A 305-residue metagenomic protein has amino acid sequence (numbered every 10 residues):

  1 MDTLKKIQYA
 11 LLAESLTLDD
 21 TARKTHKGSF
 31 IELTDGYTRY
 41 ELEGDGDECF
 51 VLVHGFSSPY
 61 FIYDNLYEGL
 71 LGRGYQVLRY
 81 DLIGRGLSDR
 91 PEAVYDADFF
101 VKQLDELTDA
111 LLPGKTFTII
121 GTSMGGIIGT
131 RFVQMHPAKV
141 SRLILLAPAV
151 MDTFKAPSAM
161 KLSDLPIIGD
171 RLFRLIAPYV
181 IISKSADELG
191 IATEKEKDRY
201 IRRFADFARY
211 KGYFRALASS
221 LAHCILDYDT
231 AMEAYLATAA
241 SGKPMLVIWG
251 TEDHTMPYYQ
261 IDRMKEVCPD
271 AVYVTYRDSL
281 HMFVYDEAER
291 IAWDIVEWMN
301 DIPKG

Functional and structural regions predicted by a protein language model:
M1-F50, G72-Y75, L112-P113, N300-G305: Alpha/beta-hydrolase fold catalytic core
A10, A156, R174-A239: Conserved alpha/beta-hydrolase catalytic His-Asp/Glu region
G36, L42-L87: Conserved HGGG/HGGXW glycine-rich cap/lid loop of the alpha/beta-hydrolase fold
G72, L82-I120, W293: Active-site loop/oxyanion-hole signature of alpha/beta-hydrolase fold enzymes
Q134, S141-R174: Flexible "cap/lid" loop of the alpha/beta hydrolase fold
I225, E252-M256, M282: Acidic catalytic loop of the alpha/beta-hydrolase fold
S241, V247-W249: Short beta-strand/loop motif that positions the catalytic acidic residue of the alpha/beta-hydrolase fold
S279-A288, A292: Catalytic histidine-centered segment of alpha/beta-hydrolase-like enzymes
